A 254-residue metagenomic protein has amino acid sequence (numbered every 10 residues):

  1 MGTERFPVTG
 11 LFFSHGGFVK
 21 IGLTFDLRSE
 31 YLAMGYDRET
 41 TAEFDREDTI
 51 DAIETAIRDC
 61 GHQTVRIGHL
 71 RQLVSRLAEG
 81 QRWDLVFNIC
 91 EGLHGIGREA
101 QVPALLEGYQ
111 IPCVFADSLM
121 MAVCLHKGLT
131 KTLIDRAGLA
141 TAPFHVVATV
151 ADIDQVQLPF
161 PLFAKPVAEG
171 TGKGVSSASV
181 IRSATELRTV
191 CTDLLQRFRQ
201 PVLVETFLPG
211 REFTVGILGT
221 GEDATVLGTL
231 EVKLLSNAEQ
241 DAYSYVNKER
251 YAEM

Functional and structural regions predicted by a protein language model:
T3-V114, L119, V123-L125, L129 (+1 more regions): ATP-binding N-terminal substructure of ATP-dependent carboxylate-amine bond-forming enzymes
F13, F18-L23, V74, E79-G80 (+2 more regions): Active-site nucleotide/adenylate-binding loops and adjacent lid/helix of ATP-dependent enzymes
F25-R28, P166-A168, N247-E249: Short, small-residue-rich loop/turn micro-motifs
E30-M34, G170-G172, A238, A252-E253: Short acidic/His/Gly/Ser-rich catalytic and metal-binding motifs that mark active-site loops of diverse hydrolases
I67, V147, I181, T229 (+1 more regions): Hydrophobic residues at beta-strand termini and immediately following loops that shape nucleotide-binding pockets
V86, C113, F144, A164 (+2 more regions): Generic preference for hydrophobic
A184-M254: Phosphate-binding site of ATP-dependent enzymes
